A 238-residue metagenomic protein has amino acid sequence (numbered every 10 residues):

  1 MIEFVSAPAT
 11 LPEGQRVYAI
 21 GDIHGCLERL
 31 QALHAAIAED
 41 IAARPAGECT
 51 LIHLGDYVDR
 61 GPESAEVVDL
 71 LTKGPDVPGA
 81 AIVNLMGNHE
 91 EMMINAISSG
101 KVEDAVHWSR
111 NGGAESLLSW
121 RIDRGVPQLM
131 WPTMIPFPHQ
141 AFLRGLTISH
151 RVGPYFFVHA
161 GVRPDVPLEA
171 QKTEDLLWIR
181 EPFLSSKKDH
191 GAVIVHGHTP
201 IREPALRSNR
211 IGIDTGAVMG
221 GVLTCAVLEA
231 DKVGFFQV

Functional and structural regions predicted by a protein language model:
M1-A32: Short glycine- and acidic-rich boundary segments immediately preceding or forming the N-terminal edge of structured
M1-S6, A32-A36, A65-V68, F137 (+1 more regions): Short, motif-level signal for alpha-helix interfacial/capping segments enriched in acidic residues and aromatics/proline
V5-E13, A42-R44, T72-D76, I148-R151 (+2 more regions): A short acidic-Thr-Gly-centered motif at the start of a beta-strand
G14, A46-E48, G79-A81, G153 (+1 more regions): A general structural motif
I20-G21, I52-G55, V83-N88, V193-T199 (+1 more regions): Active-site neighborhood of phospho(di)ester-bond hydrolases with catalytic His/Asp-centered motifs
H24-G25, D59, E91, V162 (+2 more regions): Short, glycine/acidic-enriched loop or turn micro-motifs at the edges of active sites
C26-V106: Core catalytic region of metal-dependent phosphoesterases/phosphodiesterases, especially metallo-beta-lactamase-like
V106-G212, G216-V222, L228-V238: Acidic, His/Gly-enriched loop-helix segments that form or flank divalent-metal centers in metallo-dependent hydrolases
